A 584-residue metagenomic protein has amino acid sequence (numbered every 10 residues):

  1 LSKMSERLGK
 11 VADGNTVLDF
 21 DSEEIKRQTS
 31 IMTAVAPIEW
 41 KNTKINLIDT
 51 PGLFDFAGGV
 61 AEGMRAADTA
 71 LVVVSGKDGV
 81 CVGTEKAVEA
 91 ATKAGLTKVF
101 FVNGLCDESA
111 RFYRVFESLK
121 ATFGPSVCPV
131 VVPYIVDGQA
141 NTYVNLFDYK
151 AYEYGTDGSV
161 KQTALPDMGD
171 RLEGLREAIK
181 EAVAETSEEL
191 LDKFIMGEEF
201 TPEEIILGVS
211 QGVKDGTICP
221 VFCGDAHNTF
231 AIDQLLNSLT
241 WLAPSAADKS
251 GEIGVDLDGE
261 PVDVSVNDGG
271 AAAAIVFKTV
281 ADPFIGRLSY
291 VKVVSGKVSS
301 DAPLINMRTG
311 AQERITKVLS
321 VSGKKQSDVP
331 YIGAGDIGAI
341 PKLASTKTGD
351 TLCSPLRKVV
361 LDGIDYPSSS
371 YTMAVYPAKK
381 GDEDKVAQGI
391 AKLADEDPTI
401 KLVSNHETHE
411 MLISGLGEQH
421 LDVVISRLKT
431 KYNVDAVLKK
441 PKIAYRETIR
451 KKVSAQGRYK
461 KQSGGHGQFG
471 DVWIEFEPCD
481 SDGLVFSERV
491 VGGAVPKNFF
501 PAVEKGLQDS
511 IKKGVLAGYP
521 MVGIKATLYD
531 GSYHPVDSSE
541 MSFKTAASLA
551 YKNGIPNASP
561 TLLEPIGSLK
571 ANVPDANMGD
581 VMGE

Functional and structural regions predicted by a protein language model:
L1-E584: Structural and coupling elements of P-loop NTPases
